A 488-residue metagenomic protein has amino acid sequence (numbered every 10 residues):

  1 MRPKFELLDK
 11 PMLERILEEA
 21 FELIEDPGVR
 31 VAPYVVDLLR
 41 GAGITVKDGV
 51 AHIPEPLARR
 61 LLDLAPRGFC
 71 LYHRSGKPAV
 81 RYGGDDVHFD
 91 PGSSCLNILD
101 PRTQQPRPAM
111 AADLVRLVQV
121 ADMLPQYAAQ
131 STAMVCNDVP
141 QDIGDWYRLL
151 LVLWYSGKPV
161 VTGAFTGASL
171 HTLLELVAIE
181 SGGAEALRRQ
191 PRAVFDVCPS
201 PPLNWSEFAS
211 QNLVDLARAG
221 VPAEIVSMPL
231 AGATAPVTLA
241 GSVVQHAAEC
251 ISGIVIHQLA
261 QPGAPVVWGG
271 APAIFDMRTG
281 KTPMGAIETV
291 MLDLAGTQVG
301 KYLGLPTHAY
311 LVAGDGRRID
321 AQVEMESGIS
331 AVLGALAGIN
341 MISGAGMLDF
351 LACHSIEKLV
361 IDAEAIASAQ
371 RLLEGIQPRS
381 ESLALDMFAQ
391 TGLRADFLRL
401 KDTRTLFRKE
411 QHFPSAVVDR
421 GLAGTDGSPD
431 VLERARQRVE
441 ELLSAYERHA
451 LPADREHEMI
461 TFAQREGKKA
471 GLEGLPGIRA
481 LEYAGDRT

Functional and structural regions predicted by a protein language model:
R2-F5, T279-M284, V312-I319, G346-K358: Short beta-alpha connecting loops at secondary-structure transitions that line or flank enzyme active sites
P3-E18, P27, V31-G41, H52 (+1 more regions): Catalytic-core signal marking the mid-to-C-terminal active-site face
M12-E14, F21, R81-T103, Y302-G314: N-terminal small/glycine-rich loop or linker at the start of catalytic domains across soluble metabolic enzymes
I16-E19, L23-R30, A42, L61-G68 (+14 more regions): Change "in soluble alpha/beta enzymes" to "in soluble alpha/beta proteins
L38-Q105: Glycine-rich, N-terminal phosphate-binding loop and its surrounding beta-alpha-beta segment
R40-G43, R192, L230, A273-D276 (+4 more regions): Short acidic (Asp/Glu) and glycine-rich catalytic loops that position anionic groups and cofactors
P108-N340: Helix-rich catalytic cores of soluble enzyme domains
D276, R317-V332, L336, D349-Q377: Metal-ion/cofactor- or nucleotide/acyl-coenzyme-handling active-site neighborhoods
